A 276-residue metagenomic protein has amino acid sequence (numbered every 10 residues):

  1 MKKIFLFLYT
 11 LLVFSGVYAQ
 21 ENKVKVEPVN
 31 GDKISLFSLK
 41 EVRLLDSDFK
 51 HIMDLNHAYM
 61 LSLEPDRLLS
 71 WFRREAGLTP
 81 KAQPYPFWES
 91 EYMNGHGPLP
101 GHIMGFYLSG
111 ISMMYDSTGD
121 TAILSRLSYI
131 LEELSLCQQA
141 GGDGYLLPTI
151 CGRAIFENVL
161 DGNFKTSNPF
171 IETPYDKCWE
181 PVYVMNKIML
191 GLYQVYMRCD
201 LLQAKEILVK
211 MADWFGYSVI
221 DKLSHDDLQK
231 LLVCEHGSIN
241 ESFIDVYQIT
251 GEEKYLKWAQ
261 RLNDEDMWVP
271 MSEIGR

Functional and structural regions predicted by a protein language model:
M1-E21: Bacterial Sec-dependent N-terminal signal peptides
Q20-R276: Glycan-recognition and catalytic cores of secretory/periplasmic carbohydrate-active enzymes
